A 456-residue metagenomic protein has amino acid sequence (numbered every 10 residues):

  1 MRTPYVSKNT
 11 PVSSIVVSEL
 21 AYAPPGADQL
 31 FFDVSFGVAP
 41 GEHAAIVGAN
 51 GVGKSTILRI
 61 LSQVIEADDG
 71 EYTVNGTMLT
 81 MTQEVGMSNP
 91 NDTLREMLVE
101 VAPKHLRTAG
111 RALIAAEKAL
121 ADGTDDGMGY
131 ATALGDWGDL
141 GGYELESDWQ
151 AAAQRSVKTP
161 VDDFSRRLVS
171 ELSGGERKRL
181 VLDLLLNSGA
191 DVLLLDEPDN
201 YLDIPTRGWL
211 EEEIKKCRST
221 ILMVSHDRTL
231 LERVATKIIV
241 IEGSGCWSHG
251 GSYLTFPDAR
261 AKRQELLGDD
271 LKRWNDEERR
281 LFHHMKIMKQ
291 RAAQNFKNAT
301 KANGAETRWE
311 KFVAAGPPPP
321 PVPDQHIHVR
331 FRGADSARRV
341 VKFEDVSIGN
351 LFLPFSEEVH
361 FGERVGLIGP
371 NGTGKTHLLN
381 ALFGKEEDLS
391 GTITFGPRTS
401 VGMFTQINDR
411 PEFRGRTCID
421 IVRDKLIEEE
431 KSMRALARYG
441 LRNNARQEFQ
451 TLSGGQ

Functional and structural regions predicted by a protein language model:
M1-L271, D335-Q456: ABC ATP-binding cassette signature C-motif
F32-S35, A39-P40, N298-K301, P321-P323: Short low-complexity stretches enriched in small and charged residues
P160, K311-P323, T394: Proline-centered turn/helix-capping motifs that create local helix->coil transitions or kinks
R260-M288, A292-G316: Intracellular alpha-helical coupling/juxtamembrane segments of multi-pass membrane proteins
A302, P317-K342: Amphipathic heptad-repeat alpha-helical coiled-coil/stalk segments that mediate oligomerization, filament/stalk
